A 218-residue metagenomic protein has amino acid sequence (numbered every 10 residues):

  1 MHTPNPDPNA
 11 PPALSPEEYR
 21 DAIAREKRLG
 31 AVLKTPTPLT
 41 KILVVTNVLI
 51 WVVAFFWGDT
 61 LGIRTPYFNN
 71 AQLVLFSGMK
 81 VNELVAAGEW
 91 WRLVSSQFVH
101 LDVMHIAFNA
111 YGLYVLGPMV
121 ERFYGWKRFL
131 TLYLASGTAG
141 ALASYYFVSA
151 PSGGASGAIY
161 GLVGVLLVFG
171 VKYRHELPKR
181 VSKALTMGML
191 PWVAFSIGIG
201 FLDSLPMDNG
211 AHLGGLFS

Functional and structural regions predicted by a protein language model:
H2-S218: A detector for small-residue-rich transmembrane helices and their helix-helix packing motifs
